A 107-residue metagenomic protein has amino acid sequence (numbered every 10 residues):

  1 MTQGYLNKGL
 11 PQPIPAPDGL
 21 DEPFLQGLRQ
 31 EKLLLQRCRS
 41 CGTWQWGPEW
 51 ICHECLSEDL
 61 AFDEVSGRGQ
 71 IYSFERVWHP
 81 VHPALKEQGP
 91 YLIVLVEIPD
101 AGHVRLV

Functional and structural regions predicted by a protein language model:
M1-L33, A101: A broadly conserved sequence feature marking short terminus-proximal activation segments in nucleic acid-centric
K32-L35, E49: Residues immediately within or flanking Cys/His clusters that coordinate Zn2+ in small zinc-binding modules
R37-S40, I51-S57: Short, cysteine/histidine-rich loop/knuckle motifs that typically chelate Zn2+
W46, D59-A61: Short functional micro-motifs and their immediate structural scaffolds
G69-Y72: Conserved hydrophobic positions within beta-strands
F74-P80, A101: Short, conserved beta-turn/loop elements at beta-strand boundaries and strand-helix junctions
P80-L95: Short aromatic-glycine-enriched beta-strand elements
H103-V107: Beta-strand/loop nucleic-acid-binding surfaces
